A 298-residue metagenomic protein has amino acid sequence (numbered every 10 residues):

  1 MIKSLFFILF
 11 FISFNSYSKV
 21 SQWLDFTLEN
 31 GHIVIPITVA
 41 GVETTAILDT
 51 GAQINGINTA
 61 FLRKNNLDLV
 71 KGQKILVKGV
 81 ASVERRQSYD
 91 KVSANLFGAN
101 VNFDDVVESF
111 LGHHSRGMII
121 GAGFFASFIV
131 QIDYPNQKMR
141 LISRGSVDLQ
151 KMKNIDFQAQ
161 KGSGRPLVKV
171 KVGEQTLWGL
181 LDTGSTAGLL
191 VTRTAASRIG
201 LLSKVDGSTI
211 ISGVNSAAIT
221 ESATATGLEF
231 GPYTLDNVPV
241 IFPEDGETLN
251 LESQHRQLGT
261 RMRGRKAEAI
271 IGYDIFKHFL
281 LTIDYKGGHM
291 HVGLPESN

Functional and structural regions predicted by a protein language model:
M1-I8: Sec-dependent signal peptide recognition, specifically the positively charged N-region followed immediately by
S13-N15: N-terminal signal peptide c-region/cleavage motif recognized by signal peptidases
Y17-N298: Pepsin/retropepsin-fold aspartyl endopeptidases
